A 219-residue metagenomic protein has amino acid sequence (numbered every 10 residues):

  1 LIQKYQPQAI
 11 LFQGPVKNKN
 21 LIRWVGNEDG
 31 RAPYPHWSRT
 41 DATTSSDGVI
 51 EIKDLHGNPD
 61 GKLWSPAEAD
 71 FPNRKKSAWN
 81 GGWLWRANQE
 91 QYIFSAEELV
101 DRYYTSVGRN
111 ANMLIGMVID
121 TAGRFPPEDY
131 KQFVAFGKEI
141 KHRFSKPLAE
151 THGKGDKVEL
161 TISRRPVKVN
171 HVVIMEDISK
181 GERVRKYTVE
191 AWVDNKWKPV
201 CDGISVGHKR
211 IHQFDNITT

Functional and structural regions predicted by a protein language model:
L1-N216: Mature catalytic domains of secreted/periplasmic carbohydrate-active enzymes
